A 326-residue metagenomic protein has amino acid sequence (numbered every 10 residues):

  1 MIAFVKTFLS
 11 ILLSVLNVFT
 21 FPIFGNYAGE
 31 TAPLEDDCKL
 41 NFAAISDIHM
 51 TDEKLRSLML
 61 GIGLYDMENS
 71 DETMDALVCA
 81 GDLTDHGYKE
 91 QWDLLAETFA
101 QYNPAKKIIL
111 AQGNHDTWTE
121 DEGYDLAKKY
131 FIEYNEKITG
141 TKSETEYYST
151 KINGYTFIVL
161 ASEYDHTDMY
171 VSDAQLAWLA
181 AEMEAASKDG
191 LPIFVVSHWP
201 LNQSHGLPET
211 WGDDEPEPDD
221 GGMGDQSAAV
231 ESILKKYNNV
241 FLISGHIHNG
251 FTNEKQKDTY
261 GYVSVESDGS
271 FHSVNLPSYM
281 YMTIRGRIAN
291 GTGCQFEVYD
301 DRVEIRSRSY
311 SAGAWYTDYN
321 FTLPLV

Functional and structural regions predicted by a protein language model:
A3-P22: Sec-dependent N-terminal signal peptides of Gram-positive bacterial secreted proteins and lipoproteins
F19-L94: N-terminal active-site segment of His-dependent metallophosphoesterases
K39-D52, G154-Y164, F194-H198, F271-S278 (+1 more regions): Active-site-proximal beta-strand elements of phosphoester/diester hydrolases
A44-S46, L77-D82, K107-N114, L160 (+3 more regions): Active-site neighborhood of phospho(di)ester-bond hydrolases with catalytic His/Asp-centered motifs
I48-T51, L83-H86, N114-T119, E163-T167 (+4 more regions): Solvent-exposed loop/turn segments at secondary-structure junctions within structured extracellular/periplasmic domains
M50-D52, D82-T84, A161-V171, T210-D219: Surface-exposed cleft-lining segments at the edges of enzyme active sites
K89-D189, A229-V230, K235-K236, T252-V303 (+1 more regions): Extended active-site neighborhood of metal-dependent phosphoesterases/phosphodiesterases
Y170, A186-S244: Active-site-proximal segments of metal-dependent phosphoesterases and phosphodiesterases across multiple
